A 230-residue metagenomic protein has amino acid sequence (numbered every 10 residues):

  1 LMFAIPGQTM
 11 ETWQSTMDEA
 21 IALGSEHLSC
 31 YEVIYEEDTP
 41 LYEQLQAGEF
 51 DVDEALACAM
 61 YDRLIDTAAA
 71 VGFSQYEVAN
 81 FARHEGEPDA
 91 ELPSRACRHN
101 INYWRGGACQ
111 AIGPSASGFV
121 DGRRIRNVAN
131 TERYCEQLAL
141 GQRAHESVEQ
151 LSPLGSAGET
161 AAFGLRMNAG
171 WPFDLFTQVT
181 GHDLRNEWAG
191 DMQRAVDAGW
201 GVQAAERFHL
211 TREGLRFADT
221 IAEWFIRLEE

Functional and structural regions predicted by a protein language model:
L1-H182, E230: C-terminal scaffold of the Radical SAM
G158-A161, D191, I221: Structural preference for long, well-ordered alpha-helical segments in enzyme cores
G181-D197: Short amphipathic alpha-helical interaction segments
V196-E206: A short, conserved structural fragment
R207-T211: Minor-groove-contacting beta-hairpin "wing" of winged helix-turn-helix DNA-binding domains
E213-E230: Short, amphipathic alpha-helical interaction segments positioned at domain boundaries
